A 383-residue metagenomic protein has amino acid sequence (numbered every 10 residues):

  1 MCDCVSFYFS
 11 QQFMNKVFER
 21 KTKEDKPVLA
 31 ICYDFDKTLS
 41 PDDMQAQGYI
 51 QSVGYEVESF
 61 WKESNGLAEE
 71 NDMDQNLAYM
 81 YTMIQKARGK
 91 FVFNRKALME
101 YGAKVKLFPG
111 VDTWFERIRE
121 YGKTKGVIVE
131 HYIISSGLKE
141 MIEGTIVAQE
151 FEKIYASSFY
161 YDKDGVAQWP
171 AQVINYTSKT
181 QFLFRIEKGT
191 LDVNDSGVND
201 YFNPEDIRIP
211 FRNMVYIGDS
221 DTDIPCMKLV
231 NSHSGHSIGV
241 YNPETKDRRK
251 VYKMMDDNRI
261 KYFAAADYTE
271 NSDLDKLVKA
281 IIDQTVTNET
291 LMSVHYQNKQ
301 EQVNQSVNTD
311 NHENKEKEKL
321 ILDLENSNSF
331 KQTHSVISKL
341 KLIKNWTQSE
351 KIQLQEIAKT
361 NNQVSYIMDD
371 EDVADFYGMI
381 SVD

Functional and structural regions predicted by a protein language model:
C2-C4: Cysteine-centered motifs
F7-K163, M254: Alpha-helical substrate-recognition element adjacent to the catalytic core
P109-Y132, S136-Q348, S365-D372, Y377-S381: C-terminal cap/substrate-recognition subdomain and adjoining C-terminal extension of metal-dependent phosphatase-like
S349-E356: Short sequence/structural elements of tandem HEAT/ARM alpha-solenoid repeats
